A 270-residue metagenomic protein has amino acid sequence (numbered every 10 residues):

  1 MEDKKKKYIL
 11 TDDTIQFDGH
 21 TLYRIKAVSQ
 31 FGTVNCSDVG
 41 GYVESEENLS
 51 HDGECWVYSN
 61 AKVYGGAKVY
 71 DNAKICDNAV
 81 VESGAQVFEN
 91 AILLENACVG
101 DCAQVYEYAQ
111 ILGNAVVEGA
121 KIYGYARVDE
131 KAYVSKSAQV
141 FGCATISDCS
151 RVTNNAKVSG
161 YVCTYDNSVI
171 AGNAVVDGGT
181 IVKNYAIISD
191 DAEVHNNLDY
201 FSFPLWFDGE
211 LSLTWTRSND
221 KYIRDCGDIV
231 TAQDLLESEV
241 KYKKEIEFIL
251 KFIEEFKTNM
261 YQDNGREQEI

Functional and structural regions predicted by a protein language model:
M1-E54, N90, Y108, Y125 (+1 more regions): Terminal amphipathic alpha-helical/low-complexity segments used for targeting or macromolecular assembly
L49-H51, C55-V57, K62-Y200: Structural signal for interior beta-strand "rungs" in well-ordered beta-sheet cores of soluble enzyme domains
